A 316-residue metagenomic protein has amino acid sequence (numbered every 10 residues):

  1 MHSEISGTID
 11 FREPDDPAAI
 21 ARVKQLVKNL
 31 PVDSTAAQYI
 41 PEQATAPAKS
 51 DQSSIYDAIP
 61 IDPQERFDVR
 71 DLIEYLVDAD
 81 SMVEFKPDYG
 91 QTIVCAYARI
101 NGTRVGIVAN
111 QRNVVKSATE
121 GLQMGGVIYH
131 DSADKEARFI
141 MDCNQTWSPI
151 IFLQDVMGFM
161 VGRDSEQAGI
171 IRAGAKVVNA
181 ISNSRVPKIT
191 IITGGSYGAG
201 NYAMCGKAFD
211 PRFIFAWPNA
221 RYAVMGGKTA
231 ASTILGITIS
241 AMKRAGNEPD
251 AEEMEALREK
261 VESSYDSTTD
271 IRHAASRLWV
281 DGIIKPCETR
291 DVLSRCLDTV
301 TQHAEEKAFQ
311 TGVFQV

Functional and structural regions predicted by a protein language model:
M1-V316: Ligand-binding clefts of soluble mixed alpha/beta catalytic domains
